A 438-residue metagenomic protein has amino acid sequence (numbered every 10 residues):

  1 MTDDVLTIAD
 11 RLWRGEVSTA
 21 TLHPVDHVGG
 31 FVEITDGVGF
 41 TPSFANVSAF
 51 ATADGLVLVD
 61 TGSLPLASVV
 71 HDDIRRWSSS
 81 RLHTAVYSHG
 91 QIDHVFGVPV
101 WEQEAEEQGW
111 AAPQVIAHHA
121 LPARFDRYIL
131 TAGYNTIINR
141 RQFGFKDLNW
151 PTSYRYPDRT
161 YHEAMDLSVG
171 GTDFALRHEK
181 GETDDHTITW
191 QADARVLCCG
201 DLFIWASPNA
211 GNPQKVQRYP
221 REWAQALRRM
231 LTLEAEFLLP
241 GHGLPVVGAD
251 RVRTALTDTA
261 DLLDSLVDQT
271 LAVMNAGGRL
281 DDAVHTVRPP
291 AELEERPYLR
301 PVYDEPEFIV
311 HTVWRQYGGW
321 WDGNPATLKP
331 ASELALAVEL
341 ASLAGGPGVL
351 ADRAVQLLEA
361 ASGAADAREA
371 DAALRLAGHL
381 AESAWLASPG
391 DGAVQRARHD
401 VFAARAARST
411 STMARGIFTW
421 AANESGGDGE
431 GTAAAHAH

Functional and structural regions predicted by a protein language model:
M1-T21, Y134, T232-E236, P245-H438: Accessory terminal helices/loops
P24, D54, P65-V115: Active-site metal-binding motif and surrounding structural segment of the metallo-beta-lactamase
P24-S79, I188-G200: Conserved beta-strand hairpin/beta-sheet module of binuclear metal-dependent hydrolase folds, prominently
V32, T41-S43, R159-T160, S168-V169 (+1 more regions): A short catalytic or substrate-binding loop motif that flags glycine-/basic-rich loops and adjacent residues that bind
G37, F50, D60, I74 (+9 more regions): Divalent metal-coordination and catalytic microenvironments
L56, S63-P65, D166-S168, D173 (+1 more regions): Metallo-beta-lactamase
R81, P122-H178, E222-E234, P301: Metallo-beta-lactamase
Q91-D93, L121, F203, L244: Catalytic metal-binding/acid-base residues of hydrolase active sites
